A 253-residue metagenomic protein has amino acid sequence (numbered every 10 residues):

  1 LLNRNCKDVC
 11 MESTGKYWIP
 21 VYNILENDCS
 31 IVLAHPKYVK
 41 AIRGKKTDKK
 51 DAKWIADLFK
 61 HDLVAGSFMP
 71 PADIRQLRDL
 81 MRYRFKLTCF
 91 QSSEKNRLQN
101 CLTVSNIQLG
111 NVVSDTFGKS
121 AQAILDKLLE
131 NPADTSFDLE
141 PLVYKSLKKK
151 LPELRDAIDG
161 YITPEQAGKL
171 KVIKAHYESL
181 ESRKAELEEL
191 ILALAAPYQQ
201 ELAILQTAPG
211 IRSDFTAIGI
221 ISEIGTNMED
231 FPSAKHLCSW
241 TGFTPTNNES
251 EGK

Functional and structural regions predicted by a protein language model:
L1-K253: A detector of single, family-specific signature residues that are central to catalytic or substrate-handling motifs
